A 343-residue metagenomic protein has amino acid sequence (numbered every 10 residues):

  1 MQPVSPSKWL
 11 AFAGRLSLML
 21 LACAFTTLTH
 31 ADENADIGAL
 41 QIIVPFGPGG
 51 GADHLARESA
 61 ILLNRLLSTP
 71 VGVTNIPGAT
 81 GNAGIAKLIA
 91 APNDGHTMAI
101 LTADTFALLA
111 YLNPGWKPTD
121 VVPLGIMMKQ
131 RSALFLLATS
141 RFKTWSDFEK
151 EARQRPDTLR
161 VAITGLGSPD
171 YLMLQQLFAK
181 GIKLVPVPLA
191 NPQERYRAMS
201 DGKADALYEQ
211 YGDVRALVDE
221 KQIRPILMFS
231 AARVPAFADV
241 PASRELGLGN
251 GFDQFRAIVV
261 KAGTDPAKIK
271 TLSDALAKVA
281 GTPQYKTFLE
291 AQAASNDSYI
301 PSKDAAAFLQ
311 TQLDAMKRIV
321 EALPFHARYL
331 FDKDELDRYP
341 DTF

Functional and structural regions predicted by a protein language model:
M1-A11: N-terminal secretory signal peptides that target proteins for export/translocation
A31-D120, T158, D170, K180-D205 (+3 more regions): N-terminal (or domain-start) structured segment
D36-L40, L63, K87-H96, A110-E194 (+2 more regions): Hinge/capping helix and adjacent helix->loop/strand transition within the periplasmic-binding protein
I37-A39, K270-F343: An extracytoplasmic/periplasmic, membrane-proximal ligand-sensing/linker region
P77, A99-T105, L109, N191-P192 (+5 more regions): Beta->alpha turn/N-cap motifs
A103-P114, Q175-K180, D205-A238, F288: A ligand-binding cleft/hinge motif common to bilobed small-molecule-binding domains
T119-M127, L184-P188, D205, V218-G251 (+1 more regions): Short beta-strand->loop
